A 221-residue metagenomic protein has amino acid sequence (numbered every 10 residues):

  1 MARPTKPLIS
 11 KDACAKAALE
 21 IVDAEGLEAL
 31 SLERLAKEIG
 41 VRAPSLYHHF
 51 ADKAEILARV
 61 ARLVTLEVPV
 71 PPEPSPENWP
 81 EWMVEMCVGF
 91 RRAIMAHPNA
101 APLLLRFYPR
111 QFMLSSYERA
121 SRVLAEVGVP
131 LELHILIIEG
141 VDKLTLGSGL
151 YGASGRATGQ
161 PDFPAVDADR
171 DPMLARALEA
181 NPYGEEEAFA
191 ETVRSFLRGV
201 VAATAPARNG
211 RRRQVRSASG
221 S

Functional and structural regions predicted by a protein language model:
M1-S10: Short, Lys/Arg-enriched anionic-surface-contact patches
S10, W82, F112, G184-T192: Soluble or luminal CAZymes and related metallo-dependent hydrolases
A13, A17, I21-E55, R59: Helix-turn-helix
A13, E55, E85, R119 (+3 more regions): Amphipathic alpha-helical interaction segments
L63-E67: Short, basic, alpha-helical segments at the C-terminal edge of helix-turn-helix-like DNA-binding modules
V70-L114, H134, V141: Hydrophobic alpha-helical connector segments
S115-A165, V200-T204: Hydrophobic alpha-helical bundle segments that form small-molecule/ligand-binding pockets
V129, A157-S221: C-terminal peripheral helix-coil segments that are non-catalytic and often amphipathic
